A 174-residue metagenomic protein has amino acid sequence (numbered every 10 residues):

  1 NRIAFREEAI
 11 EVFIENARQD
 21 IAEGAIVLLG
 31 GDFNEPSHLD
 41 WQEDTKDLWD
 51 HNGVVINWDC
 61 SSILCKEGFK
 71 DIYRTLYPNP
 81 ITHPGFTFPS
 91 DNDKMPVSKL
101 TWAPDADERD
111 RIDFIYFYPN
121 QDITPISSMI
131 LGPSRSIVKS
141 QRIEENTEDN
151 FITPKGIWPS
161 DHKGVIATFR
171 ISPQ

Functional and structural regions predicted by a protein language model:
N1-Q174: Active-site regions of metal-assisted phosphoester/phosphodiester hydrolases, unifying DNase/endonuclease modules
